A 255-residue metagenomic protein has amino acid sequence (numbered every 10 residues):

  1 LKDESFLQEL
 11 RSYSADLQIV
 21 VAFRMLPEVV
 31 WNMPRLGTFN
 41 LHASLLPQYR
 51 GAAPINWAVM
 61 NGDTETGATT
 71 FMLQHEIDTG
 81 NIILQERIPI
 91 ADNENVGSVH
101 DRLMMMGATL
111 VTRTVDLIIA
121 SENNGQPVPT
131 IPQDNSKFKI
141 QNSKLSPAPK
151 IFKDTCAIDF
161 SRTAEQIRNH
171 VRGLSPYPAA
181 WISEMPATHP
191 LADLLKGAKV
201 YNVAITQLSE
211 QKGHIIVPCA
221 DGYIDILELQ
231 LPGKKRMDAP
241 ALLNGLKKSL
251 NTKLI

Functional and structural regions predicted by a protein language model:
L1-K2, F23-M25, T206: Short beta->alpha connector loops
L1-K2, R50, R162: Short beta->alpha linker loops
K2, P47, K234: Glycine-/small-residue-rich active-site loops that bind phosphorylated ligands and cofactors
D3-S14: Short amphipathic alpha-helix with an adjacent loop that forms part of the alpha/beta core around
A15-S136, L145-P147: Donor/substrate-binding cores of folate-linked one-carbon enzymes
K139-I255: Internal anion-binding site segments
